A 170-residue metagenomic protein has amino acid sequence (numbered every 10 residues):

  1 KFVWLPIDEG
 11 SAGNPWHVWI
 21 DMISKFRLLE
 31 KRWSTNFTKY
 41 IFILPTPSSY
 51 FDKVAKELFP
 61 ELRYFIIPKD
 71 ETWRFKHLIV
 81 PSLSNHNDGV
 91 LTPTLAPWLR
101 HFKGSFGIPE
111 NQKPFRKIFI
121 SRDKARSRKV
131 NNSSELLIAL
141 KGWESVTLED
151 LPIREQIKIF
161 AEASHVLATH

Functional and structural regions predicted by a protein language model:
K1-H170: The feature primarily captures lumenal catalytic ectodomains of type II secretory-pathway glycosyltransferases
